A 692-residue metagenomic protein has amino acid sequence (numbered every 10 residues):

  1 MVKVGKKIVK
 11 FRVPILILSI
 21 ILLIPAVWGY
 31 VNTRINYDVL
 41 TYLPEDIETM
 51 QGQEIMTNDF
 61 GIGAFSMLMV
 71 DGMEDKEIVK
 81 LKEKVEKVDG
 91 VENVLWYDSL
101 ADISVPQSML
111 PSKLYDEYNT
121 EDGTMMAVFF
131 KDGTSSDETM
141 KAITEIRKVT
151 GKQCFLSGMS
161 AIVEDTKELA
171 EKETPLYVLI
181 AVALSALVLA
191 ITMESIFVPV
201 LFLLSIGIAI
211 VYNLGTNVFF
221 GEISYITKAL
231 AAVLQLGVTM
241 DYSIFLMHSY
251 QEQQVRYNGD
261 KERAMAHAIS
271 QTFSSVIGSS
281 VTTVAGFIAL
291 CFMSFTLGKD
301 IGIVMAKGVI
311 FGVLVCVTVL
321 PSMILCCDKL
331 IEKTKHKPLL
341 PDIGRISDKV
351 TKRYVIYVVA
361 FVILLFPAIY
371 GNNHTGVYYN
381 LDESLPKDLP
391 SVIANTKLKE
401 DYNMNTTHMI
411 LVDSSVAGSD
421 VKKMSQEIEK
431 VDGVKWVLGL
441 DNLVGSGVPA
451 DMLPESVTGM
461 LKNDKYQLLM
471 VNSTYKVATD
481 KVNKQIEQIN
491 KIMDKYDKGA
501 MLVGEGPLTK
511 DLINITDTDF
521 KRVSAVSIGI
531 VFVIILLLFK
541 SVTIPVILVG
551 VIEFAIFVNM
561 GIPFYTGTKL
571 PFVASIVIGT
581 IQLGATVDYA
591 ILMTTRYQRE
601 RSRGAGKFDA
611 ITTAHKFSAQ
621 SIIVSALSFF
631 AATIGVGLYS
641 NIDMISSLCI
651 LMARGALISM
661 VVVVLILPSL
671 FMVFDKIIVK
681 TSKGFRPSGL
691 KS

Functional and structural regions predicted by a protein language model:
M1-I35, T41, T134-Y379, D494-S692: Membrane-embedded transmembrane helical bundles of large multi-pass transporters/channels
E45-S66, V70-S160, G376-I544, G550-K569: Structured non-transmembrane domains adjacent to transmembrane bundles in polytopic membrane proteins
